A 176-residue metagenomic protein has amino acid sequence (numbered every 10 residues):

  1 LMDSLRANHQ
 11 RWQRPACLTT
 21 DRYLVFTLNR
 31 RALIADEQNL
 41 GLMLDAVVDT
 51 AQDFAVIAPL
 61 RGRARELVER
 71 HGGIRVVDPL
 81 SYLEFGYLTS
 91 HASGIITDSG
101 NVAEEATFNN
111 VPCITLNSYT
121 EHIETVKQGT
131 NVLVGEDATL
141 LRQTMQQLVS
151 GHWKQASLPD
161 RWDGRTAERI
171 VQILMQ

Functional and structural regions predicted by a protein language model:
L1-V56, R63-Q176: Nucleotide-activated sugar donor-binding and catalytic core shared by glycosyltransferases and related lipid-linked
